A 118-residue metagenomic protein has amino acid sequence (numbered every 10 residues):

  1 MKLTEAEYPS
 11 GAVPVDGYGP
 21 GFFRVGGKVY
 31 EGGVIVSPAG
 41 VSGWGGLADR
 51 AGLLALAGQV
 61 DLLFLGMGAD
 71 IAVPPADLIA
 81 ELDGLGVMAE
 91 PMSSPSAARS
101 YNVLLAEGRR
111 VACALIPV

Functional and structural regions predicted by a protein language model:
M1-L47, A106-V118: Non-catalytic interface/targeting segments
P14, P20, Q59-D61, Y101: Exposed boundary/loop context
I35-V60, S93: Compact, glycine-rich, soluble single-domain proteins
G43-G45, I71-P74, R99-S100: Short active-site-adjacent helix-start/loop capping segments
A57-M92: Mid-chain, well-packed structural core segment of small domains
G84-I116: C-terminal structural segments of small proteins and small subunits
